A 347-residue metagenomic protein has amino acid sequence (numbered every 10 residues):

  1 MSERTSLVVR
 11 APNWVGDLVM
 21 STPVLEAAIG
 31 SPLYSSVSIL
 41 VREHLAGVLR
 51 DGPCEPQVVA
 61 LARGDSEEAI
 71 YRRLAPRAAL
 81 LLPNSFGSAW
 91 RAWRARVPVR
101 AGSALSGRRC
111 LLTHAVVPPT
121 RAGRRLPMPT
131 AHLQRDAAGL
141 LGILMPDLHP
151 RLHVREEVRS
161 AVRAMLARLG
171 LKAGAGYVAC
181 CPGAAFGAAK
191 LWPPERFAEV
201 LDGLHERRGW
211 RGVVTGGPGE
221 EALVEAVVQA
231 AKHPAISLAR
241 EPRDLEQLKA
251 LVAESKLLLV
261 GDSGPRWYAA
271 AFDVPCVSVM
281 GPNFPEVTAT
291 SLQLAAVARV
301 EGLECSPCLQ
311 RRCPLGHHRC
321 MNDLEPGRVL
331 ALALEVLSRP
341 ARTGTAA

Functional and structural regions predicted by a protein language model:
M1-A347: Catalytic machinery of carbohydrate-active enzymes, primarily nucleotide-sugar-dependent glycosyltransferases
